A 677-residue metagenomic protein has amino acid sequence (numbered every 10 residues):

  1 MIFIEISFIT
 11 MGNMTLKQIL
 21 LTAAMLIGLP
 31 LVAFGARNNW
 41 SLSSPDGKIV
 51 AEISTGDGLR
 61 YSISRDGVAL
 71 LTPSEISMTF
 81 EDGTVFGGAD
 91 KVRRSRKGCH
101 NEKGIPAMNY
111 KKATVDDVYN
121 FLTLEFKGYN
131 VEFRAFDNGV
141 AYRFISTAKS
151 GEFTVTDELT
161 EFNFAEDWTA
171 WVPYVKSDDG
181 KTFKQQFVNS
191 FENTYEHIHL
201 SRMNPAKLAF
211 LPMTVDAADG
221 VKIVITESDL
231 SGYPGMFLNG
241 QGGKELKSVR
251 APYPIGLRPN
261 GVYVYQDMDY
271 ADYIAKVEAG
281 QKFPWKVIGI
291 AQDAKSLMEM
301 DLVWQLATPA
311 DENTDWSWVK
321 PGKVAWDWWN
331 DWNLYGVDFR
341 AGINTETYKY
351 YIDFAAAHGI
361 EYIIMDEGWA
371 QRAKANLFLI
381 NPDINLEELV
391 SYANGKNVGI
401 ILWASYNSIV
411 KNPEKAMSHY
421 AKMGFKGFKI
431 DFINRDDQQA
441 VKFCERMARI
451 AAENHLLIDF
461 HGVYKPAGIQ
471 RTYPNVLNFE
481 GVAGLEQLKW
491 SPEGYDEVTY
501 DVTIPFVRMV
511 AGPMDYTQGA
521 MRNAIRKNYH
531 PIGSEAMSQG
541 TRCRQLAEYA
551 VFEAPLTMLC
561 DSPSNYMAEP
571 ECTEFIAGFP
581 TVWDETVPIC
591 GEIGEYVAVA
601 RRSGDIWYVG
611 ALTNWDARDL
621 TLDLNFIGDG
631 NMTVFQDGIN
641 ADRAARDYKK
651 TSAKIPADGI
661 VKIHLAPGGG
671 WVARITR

Functional and structural regions predicted by a protein language model:
M1-N38: Bacterial Sec-dependent N-terminal signal peptides
R37-A307: N-terminal accessory beta-strand-rich subdomains and adjacent acidic, glycine-rich linkers that precede catalytic cores
Y110-D116, F575-V599: Edge strands and adjacent loops of beta-rich recognition modules
I274, E278-F354, H358: An acidic-aromatic substrate-binding cleft motif
M365-T541: Aromatic- and carboxylate-enriched substrate-binding clefts and catalytic-loop regions of carbohydrate-active enzymes
C543, A547-I589: Catalytic cores of secreted or luminal carbohydrate-active enzymes
E592-G628, W671-V672: Carbohydrate-binding surface patches
S652-R677: C-terminal beta-strand-rich structural cap/linker in extracellular carbohydrate-active enzymes
